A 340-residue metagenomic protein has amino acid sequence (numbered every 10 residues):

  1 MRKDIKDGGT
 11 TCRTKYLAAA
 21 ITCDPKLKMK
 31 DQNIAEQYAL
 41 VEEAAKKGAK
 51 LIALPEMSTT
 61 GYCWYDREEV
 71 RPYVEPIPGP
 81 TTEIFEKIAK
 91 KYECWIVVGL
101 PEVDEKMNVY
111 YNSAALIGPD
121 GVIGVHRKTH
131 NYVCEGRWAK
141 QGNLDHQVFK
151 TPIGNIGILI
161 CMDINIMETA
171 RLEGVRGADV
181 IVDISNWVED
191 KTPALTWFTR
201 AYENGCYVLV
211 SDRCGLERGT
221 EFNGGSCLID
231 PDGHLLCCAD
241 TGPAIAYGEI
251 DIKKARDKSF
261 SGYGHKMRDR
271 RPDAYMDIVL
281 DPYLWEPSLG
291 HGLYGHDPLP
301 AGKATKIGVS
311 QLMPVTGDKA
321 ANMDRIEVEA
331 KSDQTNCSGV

Functional and structural regions predicted by a protein language model:
R2-D4, K140, V148-K150, Y207 (+2 more regions): C-terminal beta-strand edge segments of enzyme domains
G9-A18, V148-G157, V180, P298-I307: Beta-strand-turn-beta hairpins that frame and shape the catalytic cleft of phosphate-ester-processing enzymes
L17, V97, S113, V122 (+3 more regions): Conserved beta-strand and immediately adjacent loop positions that scaffold enzyme active sites
A19, A115-I117, C227, A246: Conserved hydrophobic/aromatic positions in well-ordered beta-strands
T22-K28, Q311-G317: Short polar catalytic/cofactor-binding loops
K26, K30-P119, W187-N204, K319 (+1 more regions): Cys-nucleophile CN-hydrolase/nitrilase-fold catalytic domain and related Cys-dependent amidase chemistry that acts on
E75, K87, D104-D179, I184-L195 (+3 more regions): Active-site catalytic loop in hydrolytic enzyme cores
E75-V97, I164-A246: CN hydrolase (nitrilase-like) catalytic-core segments centered on the catalytic cysteine and neighboring Lys/Glu
